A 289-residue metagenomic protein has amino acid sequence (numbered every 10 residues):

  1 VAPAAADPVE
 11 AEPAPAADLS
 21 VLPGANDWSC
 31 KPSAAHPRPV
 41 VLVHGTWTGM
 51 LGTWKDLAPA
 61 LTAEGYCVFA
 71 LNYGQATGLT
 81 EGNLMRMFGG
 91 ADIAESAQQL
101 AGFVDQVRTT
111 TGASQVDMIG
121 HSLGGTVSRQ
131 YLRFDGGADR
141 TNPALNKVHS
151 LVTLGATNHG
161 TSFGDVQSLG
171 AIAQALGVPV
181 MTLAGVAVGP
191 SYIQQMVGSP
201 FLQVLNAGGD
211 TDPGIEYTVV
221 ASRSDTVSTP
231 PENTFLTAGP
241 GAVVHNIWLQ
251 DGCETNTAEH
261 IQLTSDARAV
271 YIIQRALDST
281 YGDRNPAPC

Functional and structural regions predicted by a protein language model:
V1-A6: Secretory targeting and sorting signals
V9-A17, N26, A34-Q115, L169: Active-site catalytic motif of lipid deacylating hydrolases and related acyltransferases
P32-H36, L61-A63, T110-T111, I119-G120 (+4 more regions): Extracellular/periplasmic catalytic domains that process cell-envelope and extracellular macromolecules
H44, V68, A94-Q203: Serine-dependent carboxylesterase/thioesterase catalytic core of lipase-like alpha/beta-hydrolase/SGNH enzymes
F69, A76-A91, T110, G137-A144 (+3 more regions): Surface-exposed intrinsically disordered loops and tails
G74, G124, T157, R223-D225: Catalytic metal-binding/acid-base residues of hydrolase active sites
T80-N83, G160-Q167, T229-N233, A258: Short aromatic-enriched loop/helix-cap "lid" or pocket-rim segments at secondary-structure transitions that line
A173, D210-C289: C-terminal catalytic-base region of ester-bond hydrolases, centering on the histidine of the charge-relay
